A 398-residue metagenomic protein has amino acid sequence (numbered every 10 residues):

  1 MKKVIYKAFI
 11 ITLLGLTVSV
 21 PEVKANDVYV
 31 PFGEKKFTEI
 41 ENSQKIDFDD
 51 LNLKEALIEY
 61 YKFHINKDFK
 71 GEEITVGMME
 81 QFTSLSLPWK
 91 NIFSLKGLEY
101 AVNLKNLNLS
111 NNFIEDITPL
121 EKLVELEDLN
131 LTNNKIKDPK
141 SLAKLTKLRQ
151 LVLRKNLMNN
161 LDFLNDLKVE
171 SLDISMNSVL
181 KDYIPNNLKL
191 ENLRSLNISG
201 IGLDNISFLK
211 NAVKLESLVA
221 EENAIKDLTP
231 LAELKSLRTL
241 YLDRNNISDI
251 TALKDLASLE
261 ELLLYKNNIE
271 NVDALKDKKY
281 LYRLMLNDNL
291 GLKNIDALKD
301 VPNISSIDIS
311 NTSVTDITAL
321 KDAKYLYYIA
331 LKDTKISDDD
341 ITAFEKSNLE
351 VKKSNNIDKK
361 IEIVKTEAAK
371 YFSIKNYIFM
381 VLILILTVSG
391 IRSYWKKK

Functional and structural regions predicted by a protein language model:
K2-I5, L14-G15, S19-V102, F163 (+4 more regions): N-terminal capping/linker segments that flank leucine-rich repeat
L13, V18, V76, S84 (+9 more regions): N-terminal compositionally biased, intrinsically disordered segments and leader/signal-like regions
Q81-F93, N103, N108-I114, E125-I136 (+10 more regions): Concave beta-strand-loop units of leucine-rich repeat
L95-L98, I117-L120, P139-L142, L161-L164 (+10 more regions): Canonical leucine-rich repeat
